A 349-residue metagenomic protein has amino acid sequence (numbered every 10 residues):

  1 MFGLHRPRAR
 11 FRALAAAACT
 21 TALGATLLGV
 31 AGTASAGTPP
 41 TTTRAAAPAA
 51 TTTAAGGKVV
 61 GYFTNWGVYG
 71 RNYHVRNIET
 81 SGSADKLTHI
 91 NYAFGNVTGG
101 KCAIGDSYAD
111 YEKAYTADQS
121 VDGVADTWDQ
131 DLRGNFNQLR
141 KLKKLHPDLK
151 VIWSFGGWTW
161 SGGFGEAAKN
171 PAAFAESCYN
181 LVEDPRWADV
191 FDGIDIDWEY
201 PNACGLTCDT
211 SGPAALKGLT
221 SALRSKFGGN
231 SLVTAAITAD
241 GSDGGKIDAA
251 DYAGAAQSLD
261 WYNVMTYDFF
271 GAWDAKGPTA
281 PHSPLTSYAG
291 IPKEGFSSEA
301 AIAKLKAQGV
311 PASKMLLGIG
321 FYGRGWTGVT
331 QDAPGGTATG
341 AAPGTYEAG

Functional and structural regions predicted by a protein language model:
M1-P39: Secretory targeting and sorting signals
S35-A54: Low-complexity, acidic Ser/Thr/Pro-rich repeat tracts that form intrinsically disordered stalk/linker regions of very
T52-D184, A348: Glycan-recognition patch characteristic of GH18 chitinases/ENGases and related GlcNAc/peptidoglycan-binding proteins
A55-V60, D85-N91, L145-I152, W187-I194 (+3 more regions): Loop/turn elements at helix/coil->beta-strand transitions in domains of secreted/extracellular proteins
F63-N65, F94, W153-G157, D195-Y200 (+3 more regions): A cross-domain feature marking catalytic cores of carbohydrate-active enzymes and several ubiquitous metabolic/repair
T80-S81, P185, A253, K306: A general structural signal for stabilizing positions within well-ordered secondary structure
G105-G123, P201-G349: Substrate-binding surface in catalytic domains of secreted glycosidases
C178-T210, D268: Active-site groove signature of glycoside hydrolases
